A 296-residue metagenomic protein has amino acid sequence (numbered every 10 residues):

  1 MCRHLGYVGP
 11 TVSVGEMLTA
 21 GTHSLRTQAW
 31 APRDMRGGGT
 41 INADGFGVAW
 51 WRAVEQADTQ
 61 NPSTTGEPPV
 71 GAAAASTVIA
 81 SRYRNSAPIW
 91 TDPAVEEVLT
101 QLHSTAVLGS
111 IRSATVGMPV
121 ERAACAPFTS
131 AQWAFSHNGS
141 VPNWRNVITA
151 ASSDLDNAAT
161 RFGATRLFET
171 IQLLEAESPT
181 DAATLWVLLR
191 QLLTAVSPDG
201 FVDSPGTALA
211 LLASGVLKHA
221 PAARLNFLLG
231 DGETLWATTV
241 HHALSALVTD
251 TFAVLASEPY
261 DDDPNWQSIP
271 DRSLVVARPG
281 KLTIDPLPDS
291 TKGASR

Functional and structural regions predicted by a protein language model:
M1-A87, P221-A223, A237, R272-L274 (+1 more regions): Extreme N-terminus nucleophile/cap motif
L5-Y7, R82, L108-S110, A134-H137 (+4 more regions): Short hydrophobic-aromatic micro-motifs
A31-P32, N85-V98, T105, G109-A131 (+3 more regions): Short acidic (Asp/Glu) patches
I89, H242-S245, T291: Short, surface-exposed beta-strand-loop junctions and turns on beta-sheet-rich folds
A106, V196-T239: Catalytic core of PPM/PP2C metal-dependent serine/threonine phosphatase domains
V120-N143, L173-L174, S178-V187: Internal, conserved structured core segments that host functional sites
D154-Q191: Long, charge-dense
A243-L274: A conserved acidic, glycine/proline-rich C-terminal tail/linker
